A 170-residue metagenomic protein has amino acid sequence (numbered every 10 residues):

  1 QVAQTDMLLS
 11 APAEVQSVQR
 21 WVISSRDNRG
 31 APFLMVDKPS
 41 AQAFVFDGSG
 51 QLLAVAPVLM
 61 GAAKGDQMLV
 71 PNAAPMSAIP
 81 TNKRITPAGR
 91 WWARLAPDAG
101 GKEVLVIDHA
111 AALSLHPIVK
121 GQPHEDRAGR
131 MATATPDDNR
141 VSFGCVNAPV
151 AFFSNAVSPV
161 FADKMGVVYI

Functional and structural regions predicted by a protein language model:
Q1-L34, V55, A63-L69: Extracellular/luminal recognition modules and glycoprotein regions
P12-Q16, W21-S24, V36-K38, V70-A73 (+4 more regions): A short linear-motif detector with a strong N-terminal bias
R20, A41, S154-N155: Solvent-exposed, polar/charged alpha-helical surfaces in well-ordered, non-transmembrane soluble domains, broadly
P39-S114: Mid-length scaffold segments of soluble, non-membrane domains
R84-I170: Exported/periplasmic cell-wall-interacting domains
